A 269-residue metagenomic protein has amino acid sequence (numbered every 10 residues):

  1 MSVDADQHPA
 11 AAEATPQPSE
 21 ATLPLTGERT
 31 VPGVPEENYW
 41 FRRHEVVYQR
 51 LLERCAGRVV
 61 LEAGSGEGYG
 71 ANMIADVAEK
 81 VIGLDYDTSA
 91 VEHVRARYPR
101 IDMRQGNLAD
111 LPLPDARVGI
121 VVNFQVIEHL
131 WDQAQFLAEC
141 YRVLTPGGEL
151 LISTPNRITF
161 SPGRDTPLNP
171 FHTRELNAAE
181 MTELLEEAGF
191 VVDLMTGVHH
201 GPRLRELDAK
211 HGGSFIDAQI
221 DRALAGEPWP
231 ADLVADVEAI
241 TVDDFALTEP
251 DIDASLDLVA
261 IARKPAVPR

Functional and structural regions predicted by a protein language model:
M1-P114, I120-F124, A134-L137, D217-I220 (+2 more regions): Conserved N-terminal segment of class I S-adenosyl-L-methionine
A90, I158-F160, H199-P202: Feature marks short, surface-exposed loop/turn motifs that line or immediately flank catalytic pockets and channel
Q125-H129: A short His-aromatic
A134-E149: A short glycine-rich, Lys/Arg-flanked "PGG" loop and its adjoining helix->strand segment in the class I
I152-R174: Short, glycine-/aromatic-enriched active-site segment of Class I SAM-dependent methyltransferases
P162-T166, L204-K210: Short aromatic-enriched loop/helix-cap "lid" or pocket-rim segments at secondary-structure transitions that line
T173-G189: Short alpha-helix
F190-G201: Conserved S-adenosyl-L-methionine
